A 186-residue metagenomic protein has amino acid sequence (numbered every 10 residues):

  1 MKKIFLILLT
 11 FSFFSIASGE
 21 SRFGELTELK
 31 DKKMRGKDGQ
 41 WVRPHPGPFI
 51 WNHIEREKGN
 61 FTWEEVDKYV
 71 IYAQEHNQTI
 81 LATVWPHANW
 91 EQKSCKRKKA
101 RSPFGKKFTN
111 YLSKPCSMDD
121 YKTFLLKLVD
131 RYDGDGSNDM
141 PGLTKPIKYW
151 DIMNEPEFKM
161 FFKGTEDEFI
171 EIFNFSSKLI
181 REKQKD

Functional and structural regions predicted by a protein language model:
I4-F14: Sec-dependent N-terminal signal peptides
S18-I147, D151, E157: N-terminal substrate-binding region of glycoside hydrolase catalytic domains
M160: The feature captures the catalytic groove of carbohydrate-active enzymes
G164-D186: Active-site neighborhood of glycoside hydrolase catalytic domains
